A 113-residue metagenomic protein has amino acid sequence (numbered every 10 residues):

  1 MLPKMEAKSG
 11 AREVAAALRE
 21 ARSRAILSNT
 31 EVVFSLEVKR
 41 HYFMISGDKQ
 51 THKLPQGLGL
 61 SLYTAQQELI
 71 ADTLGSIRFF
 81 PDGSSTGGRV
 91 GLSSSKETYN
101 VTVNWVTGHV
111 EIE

Functional and structural regions predicted by a protein language model:
M1-R19, S23, L27, E31-E113: N-terminal helix-rich module
